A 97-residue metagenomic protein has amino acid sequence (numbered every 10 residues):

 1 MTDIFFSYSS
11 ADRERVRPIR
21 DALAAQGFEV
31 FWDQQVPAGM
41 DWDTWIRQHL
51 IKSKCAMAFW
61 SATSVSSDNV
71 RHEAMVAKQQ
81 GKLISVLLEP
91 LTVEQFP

Functional and structural regions predicted by a protein language model:
D3-F5, R15-P97: Cross-kingdom TIR/SEFIR domain
S7-S9: Acidic, metal-ion-coordinating active-site neighborhood of RNase H-like domains and the RT-RNase H "connection"/linker
D12: Donor nucleotide-sugar binding loop of glycosyltransferases
